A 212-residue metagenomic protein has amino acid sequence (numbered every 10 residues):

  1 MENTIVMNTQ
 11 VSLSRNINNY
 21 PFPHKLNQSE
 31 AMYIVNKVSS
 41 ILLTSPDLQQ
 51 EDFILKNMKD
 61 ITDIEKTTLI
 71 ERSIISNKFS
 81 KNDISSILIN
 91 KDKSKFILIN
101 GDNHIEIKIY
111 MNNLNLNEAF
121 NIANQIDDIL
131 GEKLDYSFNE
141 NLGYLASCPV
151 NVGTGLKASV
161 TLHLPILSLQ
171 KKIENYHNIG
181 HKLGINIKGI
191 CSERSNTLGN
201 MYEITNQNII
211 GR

Functional and structural regions predicted by a protein language model:
M1-N141, C148, L156-K157, S168-Q170 (+2 more regions): Long, Pro/Ser/Thr-rich low-complexity/intrinsically disordered regulatory tracts in eukaryotic proteins
V152: Active-site His/Glu-centered metal-binding helix of metallohydrolases
S159-H163: DPxDG-like acidic metal-binding loop motif
